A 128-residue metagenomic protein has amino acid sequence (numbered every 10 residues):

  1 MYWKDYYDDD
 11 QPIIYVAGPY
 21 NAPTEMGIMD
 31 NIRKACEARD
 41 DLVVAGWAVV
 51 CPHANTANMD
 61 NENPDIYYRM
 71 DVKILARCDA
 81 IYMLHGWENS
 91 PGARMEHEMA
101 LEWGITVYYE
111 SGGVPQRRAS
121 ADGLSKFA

Functional and structural regions predicted by a protein language model:
M1-A128: Conserved catalytic or regulatory cores that recognize and/or transform ribose-phosphate-containing ligands
